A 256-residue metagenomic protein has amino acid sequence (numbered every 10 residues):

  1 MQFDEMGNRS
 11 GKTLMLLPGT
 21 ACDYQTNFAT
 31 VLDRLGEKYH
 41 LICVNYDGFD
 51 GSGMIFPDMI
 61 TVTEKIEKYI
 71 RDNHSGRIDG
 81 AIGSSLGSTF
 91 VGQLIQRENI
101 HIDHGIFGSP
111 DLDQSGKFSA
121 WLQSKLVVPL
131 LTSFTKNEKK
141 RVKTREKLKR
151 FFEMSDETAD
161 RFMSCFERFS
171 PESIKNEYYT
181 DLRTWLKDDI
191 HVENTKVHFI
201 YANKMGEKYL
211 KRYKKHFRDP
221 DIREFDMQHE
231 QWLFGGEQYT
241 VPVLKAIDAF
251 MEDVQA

Functional and structural regions predicted by a protein language model:
D4-G51: Conserved HGGG/HGGXW glycine-rich cap/lid loop of the alpha/beta-hydrolase fold
C43-G80: Active-site loop/oxyanion-hole signature of alpha/beta-hydrolase fold enzymes
I82-V91: Gly/Ala-rich beta-loop-alpha elbow adjacent to hydrolase catalytic centers
Q96, I102-F134: Flexible "cap/lid" loop of the alpha/beta hydrolase fold
G116, K136-I190: Conserved alpha/beta-hydrolase catalytic His-Asp/Glu region
K175-K215, W232: Conserved serine/cysteine hydrolase catalytic core
F217-Q231: Catalytic histidine neighborhood in serine/cysteine hydrolases with alpha/beta-hydrolase-type architecture
M227-P242: Catalytic histidine-centered segment of alpha/beta-hydrolase-like enzymes
